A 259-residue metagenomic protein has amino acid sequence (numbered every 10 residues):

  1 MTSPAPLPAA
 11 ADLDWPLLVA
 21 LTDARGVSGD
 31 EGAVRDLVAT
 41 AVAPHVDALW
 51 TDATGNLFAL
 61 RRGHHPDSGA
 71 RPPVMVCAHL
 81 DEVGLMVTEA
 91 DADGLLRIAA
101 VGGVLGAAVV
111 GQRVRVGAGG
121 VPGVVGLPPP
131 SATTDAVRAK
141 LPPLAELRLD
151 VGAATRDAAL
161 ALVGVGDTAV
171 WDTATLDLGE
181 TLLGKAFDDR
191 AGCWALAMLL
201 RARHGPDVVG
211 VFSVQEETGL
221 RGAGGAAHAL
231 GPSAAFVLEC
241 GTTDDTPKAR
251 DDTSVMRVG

Functional and structural regions predicted by a protein language model:
M1-G259: N-terminal hydrophobic/helix-forming segments and targeting peptides
